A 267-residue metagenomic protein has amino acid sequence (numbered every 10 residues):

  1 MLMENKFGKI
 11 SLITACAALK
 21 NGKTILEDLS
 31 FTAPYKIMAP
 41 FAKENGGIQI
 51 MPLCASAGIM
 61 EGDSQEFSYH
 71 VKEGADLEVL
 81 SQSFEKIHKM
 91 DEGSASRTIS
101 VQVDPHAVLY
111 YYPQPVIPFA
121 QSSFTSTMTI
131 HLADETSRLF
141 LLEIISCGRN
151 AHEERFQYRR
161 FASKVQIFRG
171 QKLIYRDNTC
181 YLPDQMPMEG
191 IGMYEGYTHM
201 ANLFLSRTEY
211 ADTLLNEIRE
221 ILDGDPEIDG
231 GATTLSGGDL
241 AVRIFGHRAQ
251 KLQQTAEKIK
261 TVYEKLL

Functional and structural regions predicted by a protein language model:
M1-L12, C16-T32, S96, Q102-A107 (+6 more regions): N-terminal intrinsically disordered, cationic/polar leader segments that include organellar targeting peptides
M1-P115, A120: N-terminal, charged/glycine-rich beta-strand/loop interface patches
C16, M51, S68-H70, S100-Q102 (+5 more regions): Residue-level recognition of well-ordered beta-strand positions that form the cores of beta-sheet-rich folds across
L19, L132-D134, L235: A generic beta-sheet turn/junction motif
Y35-A39, H88-S94, Q121-S123, N150-E154 (+2 more regions): A short, polar/proline- and glycine-enriched secondary-structure boundary/capping micro-motif
K72, Y112, H131-A133, L142 (+1 more regions): Feature marks extracellular polysaccharide-active and adherence modules
F119-T127, L132-R160: Acidic (Asp/Glu-rich), glycine- and aromatic
I145-A256, K260-T261, K265: A structural signal for small-residue-enriched, beta-sheet-centric alpha/beta enzyme cores and oligomeric scaffold folds
